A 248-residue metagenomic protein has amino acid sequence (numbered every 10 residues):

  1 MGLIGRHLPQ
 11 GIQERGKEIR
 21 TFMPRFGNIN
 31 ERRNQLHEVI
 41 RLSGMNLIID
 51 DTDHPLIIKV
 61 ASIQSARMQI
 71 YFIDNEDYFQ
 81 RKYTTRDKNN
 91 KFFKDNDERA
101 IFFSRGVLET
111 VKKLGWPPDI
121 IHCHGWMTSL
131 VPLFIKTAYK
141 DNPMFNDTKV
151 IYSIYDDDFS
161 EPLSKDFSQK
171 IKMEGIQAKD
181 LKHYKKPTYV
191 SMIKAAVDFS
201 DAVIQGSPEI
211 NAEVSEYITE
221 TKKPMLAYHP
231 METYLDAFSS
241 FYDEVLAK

Functional and structural regions predicted by a protein language model:
M1-K248: Catalytic cores of nucleotide-sugar-dependent glycosyltransferases that transfer UDP/GDP/TDP-activated
